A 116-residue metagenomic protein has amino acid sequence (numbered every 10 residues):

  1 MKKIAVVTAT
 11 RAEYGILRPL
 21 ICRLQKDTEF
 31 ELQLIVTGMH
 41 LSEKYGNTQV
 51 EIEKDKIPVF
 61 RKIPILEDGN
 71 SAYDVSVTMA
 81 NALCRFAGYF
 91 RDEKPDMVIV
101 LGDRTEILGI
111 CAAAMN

Functional and structural regions predicted by a protein language model:
M1-H40: N-terminal subdomain of nucleotide-sugar transferases
K3-T8, Y14-L20, I65-N116: Active-site and donor-binding regions of nucleotide-sugar-utilizing enzymes
Q25-K26, E53, M115-N116: Anion (oxyanion) recognition and catalysis
K26-E29, I57-P58, R91: Generic secondary-structure signature for well-ordered alpha-helical cores
L32-T78, R85: Conserved nucleotide-sugar phosphate-binding/catalytic loop shared by glycosyltransferases and other
